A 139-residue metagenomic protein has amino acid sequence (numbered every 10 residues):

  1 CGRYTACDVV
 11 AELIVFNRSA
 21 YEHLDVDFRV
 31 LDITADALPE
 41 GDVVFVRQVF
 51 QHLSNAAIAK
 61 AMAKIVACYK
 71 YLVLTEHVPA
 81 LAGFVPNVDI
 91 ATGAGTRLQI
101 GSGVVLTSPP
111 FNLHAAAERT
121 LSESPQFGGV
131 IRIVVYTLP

Functional and structural regions predicted by a protein language model:
C1-G41, L53-P139: Class I (Rossmann-like) S-adenosyl-L-methionine-dependent methyltransferase catalytic domain, capturing the SAM-binding
V44-F45: A conserved beta-strand element that flanks and buttresses the S-adenosyl-L-methionine
V49: Hydrophobic adenine-recognition pocket in adenosine-nucleotide-binding enzymes
